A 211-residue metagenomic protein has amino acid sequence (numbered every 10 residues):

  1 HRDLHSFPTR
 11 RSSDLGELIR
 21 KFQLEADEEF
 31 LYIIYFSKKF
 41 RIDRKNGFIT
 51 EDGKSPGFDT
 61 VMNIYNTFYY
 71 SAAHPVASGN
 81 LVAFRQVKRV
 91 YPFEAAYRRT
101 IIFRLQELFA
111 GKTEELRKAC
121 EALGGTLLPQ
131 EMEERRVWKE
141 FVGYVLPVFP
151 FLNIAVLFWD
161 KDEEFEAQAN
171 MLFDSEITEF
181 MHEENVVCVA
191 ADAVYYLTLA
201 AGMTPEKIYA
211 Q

Functional and structural regions predicted by a protein language model:
H1-T9: Single conserved hydrophobic/aromatic residue that forms the stacking wall/gate of nucleotide- or nucleobase-binding
E17-K45, Q130-D160: Amphipathic, interaction-prone secondary-structure segments
K38-Y65, L157-E184: Intrinsically disordered, low-complexity regulatory segments enriched in Ser/Thr/Pro and charged residues
F58-E121, K139-E140: A positional "C-terminalness" feature that preferentially activates on distal terminal regions of long, nucleic
Q168-A169, D174-Q211: Long, compositionally biased interface segments
